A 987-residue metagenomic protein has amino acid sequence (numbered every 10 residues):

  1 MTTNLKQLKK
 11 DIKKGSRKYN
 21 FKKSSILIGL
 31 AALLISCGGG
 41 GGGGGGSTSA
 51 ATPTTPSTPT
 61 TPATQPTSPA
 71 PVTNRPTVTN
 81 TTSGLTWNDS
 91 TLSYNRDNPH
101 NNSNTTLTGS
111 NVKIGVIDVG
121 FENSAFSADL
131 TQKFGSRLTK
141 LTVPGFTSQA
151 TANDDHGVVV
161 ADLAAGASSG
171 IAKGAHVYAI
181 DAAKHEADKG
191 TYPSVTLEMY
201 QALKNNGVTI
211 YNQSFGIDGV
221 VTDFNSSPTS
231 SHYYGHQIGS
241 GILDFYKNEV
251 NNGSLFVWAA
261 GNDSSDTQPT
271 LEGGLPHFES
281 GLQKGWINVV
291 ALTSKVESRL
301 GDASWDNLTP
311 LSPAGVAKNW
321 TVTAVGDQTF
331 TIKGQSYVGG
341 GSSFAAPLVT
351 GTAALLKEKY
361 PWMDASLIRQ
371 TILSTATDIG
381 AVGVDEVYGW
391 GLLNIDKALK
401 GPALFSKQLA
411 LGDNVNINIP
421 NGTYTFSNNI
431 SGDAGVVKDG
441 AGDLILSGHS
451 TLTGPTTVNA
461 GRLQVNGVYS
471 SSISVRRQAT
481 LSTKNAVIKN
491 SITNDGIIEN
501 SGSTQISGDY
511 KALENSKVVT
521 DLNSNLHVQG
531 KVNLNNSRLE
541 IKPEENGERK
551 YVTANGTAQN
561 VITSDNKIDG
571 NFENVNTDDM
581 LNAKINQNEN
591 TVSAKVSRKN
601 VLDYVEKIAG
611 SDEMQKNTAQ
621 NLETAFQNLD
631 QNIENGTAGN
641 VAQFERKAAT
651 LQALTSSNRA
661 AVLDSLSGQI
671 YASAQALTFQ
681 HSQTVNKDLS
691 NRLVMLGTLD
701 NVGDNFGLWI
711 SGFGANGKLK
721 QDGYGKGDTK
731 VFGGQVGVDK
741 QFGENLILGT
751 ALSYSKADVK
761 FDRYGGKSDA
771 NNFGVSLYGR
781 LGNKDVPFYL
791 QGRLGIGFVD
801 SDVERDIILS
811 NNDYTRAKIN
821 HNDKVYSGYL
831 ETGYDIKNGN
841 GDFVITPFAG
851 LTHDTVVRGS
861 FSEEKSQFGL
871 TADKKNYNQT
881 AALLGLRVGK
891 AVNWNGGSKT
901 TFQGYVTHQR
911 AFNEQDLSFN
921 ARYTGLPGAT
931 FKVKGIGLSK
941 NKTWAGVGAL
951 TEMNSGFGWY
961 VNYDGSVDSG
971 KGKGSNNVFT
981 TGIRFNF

Functional and structural regions predicted by a protein language model:
G46-P53, T58, T64-P69, W362 (+5 more regions): Outer-membrane translocation/initiation segment of Type V secreted surface proteins
D97-P193, N206, L282-G285, G315-N319 (+1 more regions): Subtilisin-like serine protease catalytic core
D118-F121, L275-E358, W362: Extracellular S/T/G-rich loop segment that most often corresponds to the catalytic His/Ser-adjacent loop
D155, A167, A182-Q283, G334-P347: Substrate-binding/access-modulating region of protease and related hydrolase catalytic domains
D327, Q335, S342-S343, P347-L348 (+3 more regions): Extracellular repeat-rich scaffold modules on cell surfaces
T480-G556, A882: Extracellular beta-strand/loop-rich repeat segments of large surface/secreted proteins
E634-I836, G937, D964-F987: Outer membrane beta-barrel translocator domains of Type V secretion systems
S776, F868-F987: Outer membrane beta-barrel transmembrane domains
